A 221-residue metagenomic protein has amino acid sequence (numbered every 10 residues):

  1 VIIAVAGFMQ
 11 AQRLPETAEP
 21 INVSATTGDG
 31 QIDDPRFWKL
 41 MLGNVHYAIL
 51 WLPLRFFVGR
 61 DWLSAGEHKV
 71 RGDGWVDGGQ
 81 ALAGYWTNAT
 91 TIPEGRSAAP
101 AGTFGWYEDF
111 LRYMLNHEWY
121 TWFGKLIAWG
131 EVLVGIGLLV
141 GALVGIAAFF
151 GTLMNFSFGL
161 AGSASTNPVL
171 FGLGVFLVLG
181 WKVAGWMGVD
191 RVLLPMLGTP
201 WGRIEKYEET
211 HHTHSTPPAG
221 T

Functional and structural regions predicted by a protein language model:
V1-L133, V140-T221: Extended, low-polarity transmembrane helix blocks
